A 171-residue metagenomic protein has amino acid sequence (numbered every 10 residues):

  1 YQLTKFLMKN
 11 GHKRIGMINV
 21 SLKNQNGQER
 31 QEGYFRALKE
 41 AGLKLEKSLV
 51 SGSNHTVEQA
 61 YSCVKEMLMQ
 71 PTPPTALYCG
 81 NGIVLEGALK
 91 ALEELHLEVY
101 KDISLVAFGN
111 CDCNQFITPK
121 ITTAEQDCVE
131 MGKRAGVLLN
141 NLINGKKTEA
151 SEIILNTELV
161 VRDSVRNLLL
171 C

Functional and structural regions predicted by a protein language model:
Y1-C171: Bacterial carbohydrate/catabolite-sensing allosteric modules
